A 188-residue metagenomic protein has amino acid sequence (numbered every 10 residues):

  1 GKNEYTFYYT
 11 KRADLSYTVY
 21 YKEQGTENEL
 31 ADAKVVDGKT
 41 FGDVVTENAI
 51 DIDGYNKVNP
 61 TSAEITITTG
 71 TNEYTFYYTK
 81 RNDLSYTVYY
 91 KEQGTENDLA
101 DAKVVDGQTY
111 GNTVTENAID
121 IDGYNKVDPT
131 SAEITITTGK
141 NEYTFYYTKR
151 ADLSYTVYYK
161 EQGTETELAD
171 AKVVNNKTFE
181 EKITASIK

Functional and structural regions predicted by a protein language model:
G1, G38-G42, T68-T71, G107-G111 (+2 more regions): Solvent-exposed, conformationally flexible loop/turn segments
G1-K22, T66-K91, T135-K160: Conserved "repeat-terminator" motif of extracellular CCP/Sushi domains
N3, N28, N48-D51, N56-N59 (+8 more regions): Detector for Asparagine
A13, T71, T113, T166 (+1 more regions): Ala/Thr-enriched low-complexity intrinsically disordered regions
Y20-K39, T61-I65, T87-Q108, T130-I134 (+1 more regions): Short, solvent-exposed loop/edge segments of extracellular or virion-exposed proteins
T40-E64, Y110-E133, E181-K188: Surface-exposed interfaces of beta-sheet-rich extracellular modules
